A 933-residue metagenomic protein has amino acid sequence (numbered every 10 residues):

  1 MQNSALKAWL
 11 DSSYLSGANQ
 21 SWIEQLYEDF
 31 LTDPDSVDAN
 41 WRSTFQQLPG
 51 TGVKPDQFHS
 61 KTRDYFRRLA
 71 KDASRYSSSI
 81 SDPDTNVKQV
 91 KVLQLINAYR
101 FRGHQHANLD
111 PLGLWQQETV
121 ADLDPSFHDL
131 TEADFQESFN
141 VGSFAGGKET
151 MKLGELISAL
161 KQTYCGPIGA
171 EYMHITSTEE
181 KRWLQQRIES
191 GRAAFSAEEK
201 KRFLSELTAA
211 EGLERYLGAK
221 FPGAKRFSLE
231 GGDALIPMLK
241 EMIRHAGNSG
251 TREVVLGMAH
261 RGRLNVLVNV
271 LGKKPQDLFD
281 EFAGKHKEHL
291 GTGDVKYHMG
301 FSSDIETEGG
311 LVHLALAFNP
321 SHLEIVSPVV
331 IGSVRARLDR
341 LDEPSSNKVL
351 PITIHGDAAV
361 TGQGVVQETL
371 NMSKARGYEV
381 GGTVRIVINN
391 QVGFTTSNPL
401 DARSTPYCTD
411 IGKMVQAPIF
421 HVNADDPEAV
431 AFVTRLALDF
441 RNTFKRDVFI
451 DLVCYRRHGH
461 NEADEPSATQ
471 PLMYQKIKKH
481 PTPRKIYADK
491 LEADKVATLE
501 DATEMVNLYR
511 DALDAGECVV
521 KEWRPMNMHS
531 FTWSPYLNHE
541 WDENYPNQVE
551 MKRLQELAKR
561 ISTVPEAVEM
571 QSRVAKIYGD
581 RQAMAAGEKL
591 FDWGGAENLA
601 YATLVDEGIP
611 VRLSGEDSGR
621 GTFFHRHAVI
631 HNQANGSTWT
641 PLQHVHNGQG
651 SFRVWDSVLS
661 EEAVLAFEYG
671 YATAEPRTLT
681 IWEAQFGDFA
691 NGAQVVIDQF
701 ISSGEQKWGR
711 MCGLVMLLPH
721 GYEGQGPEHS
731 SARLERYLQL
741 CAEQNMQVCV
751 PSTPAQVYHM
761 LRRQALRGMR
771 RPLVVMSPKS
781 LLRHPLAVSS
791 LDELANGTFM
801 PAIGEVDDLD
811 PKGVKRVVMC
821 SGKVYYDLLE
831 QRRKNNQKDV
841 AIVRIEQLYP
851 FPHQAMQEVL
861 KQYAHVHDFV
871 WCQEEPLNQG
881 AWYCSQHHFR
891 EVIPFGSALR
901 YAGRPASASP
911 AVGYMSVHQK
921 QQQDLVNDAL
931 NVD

Functional and structural regions predicted by a protein language model:
Q2, K7-L48, P55: Subset of Sec-pathway N-terminal targeting signals
Q2-K7, S16, G50, H59 (+5 more regions): Thiamine diphosphate
D11, L48-L235, T251: Extended, charge-enriched "interface" segments that sit outside catalytic cores
Q94-P111, E241-V270, H355-L370, K374 (+6 more regions): Conserved phosphate/anionic-ligand binding catalytic regions in large, soluble enzymes, centered on
Y99-R102, H106-A159, P167, K274 (+5 more regions): Glycine/aspartate-rich loop-and-adjacent alpha/beta segment that forms the canonical ThDP
A194-L213, F279-I331, R335-D342, P641 (+2 more regions): Active-site cores of enzymes that catalyze phosphoryl transfer or operate on phosphate-rich substrates
R252-Q416, F420, F623-E675: Cofactor-binding active-site loop characterized by glycine-rich and histidine/acidic residues
P483-R484, D494, T498-V611: Hard-cation-handling environments
